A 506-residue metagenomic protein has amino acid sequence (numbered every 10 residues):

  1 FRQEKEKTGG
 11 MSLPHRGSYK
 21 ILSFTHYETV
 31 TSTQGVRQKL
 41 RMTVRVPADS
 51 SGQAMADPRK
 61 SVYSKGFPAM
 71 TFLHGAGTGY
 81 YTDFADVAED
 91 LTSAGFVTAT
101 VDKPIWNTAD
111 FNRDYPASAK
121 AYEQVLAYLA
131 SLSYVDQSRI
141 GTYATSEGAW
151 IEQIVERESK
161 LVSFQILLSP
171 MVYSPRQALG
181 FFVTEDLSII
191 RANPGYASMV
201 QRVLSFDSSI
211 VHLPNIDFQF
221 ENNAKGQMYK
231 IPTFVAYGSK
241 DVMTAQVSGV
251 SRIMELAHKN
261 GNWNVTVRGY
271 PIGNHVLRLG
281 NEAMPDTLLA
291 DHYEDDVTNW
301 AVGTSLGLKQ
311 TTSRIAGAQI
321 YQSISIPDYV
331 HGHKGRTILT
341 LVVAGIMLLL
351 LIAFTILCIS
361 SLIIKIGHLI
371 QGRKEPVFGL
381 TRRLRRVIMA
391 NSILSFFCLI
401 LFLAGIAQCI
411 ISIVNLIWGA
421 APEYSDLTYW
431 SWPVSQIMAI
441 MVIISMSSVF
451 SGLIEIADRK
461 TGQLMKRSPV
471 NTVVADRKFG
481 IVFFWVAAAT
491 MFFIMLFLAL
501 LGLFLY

Functional and structural regions predicted by a protein language model:
R2-T311: Soluble extramembrane regions of membrane proteins in the secretory/endomembrane system
E294-K334: Juxtamembrane amphipathic/hinge helix adjacent to a transmembrane helix
Y321-Y506: Extended non-globular C-terminal regions
